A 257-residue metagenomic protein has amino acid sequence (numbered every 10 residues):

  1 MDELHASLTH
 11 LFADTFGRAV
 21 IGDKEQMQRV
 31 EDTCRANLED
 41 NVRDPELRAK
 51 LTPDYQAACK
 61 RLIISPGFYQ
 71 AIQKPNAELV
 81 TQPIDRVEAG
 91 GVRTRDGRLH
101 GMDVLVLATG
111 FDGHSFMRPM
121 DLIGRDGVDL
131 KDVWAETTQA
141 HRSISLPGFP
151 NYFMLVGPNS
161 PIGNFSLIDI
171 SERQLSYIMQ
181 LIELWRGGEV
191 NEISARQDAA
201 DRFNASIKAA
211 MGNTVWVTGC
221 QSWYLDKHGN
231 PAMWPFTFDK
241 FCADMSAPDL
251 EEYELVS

Functional and structural regions predicted by a protein language model:
M1-S257: N-terminal FAD-binding dinucleotide-binding subdomain shared by FAD-dependent oxidases/monooxygenases
